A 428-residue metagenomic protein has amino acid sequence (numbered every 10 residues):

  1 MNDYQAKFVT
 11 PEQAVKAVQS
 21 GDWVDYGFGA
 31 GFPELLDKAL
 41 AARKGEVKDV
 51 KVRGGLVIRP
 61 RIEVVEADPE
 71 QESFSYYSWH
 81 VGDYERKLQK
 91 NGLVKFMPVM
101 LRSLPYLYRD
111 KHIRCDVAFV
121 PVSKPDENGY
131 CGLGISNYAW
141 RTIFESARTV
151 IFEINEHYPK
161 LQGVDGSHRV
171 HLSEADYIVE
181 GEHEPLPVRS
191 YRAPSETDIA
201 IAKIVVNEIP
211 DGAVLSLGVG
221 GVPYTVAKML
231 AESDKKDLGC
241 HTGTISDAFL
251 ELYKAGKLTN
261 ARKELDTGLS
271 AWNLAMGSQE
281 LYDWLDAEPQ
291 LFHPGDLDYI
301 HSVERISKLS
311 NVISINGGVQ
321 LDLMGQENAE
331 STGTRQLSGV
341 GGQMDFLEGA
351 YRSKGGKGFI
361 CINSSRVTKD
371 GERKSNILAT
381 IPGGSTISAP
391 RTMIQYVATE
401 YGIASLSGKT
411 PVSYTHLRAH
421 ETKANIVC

Functional and structural regions predicted by a protein language model:
M1-D83, A193-Y282: N-terminal active-site beta-alpha-beta segment that forms phosphate/nucleotide-binding and substrate-recognition loops
L88-Y158: Hydrophobic alpha-helical hairpins/lids featuring a short glycine-rich hinge
T142-H157, R169-G181, H241-G243, L309 (+3 more regions): Structural signature of FAD isoalloxazine-binding scaffolds in flavoprotein oxidoreductases
I178-S190: Gly-rich Lys/Arg/Thr-decorated short loops/hinges at beta-loop-alpha junctions or inter-strand turns that position
T259-R335: A glycine- and small/hydrophobic-rich beta-loop-beta segment that serves as a flexible "lid/hinge" or phosphate-binding
N311-I381, S385-V397, A404, P411: C-terminal catalytic subdomain
T415-A424: Conserved small/polar residues in nucleotide/adenosyl-binding loops
I426-C428: Hydrophobic alpha-helical segments, chiefly the membrane-spanning helices and signal/signal-anchor peptides
